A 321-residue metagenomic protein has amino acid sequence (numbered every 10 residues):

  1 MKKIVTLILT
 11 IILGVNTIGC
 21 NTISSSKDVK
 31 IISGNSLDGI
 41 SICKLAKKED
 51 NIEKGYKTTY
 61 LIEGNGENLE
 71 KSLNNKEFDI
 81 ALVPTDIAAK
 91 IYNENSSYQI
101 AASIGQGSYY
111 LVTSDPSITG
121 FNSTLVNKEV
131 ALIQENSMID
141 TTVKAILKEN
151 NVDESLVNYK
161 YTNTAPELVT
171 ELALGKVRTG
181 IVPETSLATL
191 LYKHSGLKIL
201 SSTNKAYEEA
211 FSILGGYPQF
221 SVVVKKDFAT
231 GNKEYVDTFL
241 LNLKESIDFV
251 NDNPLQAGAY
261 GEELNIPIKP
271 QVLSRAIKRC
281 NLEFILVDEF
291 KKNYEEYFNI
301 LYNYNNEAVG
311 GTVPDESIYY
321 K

Functional and structural regions predicted by a protein language model:
M1-I4, I8: Positively charged n-region of N-terminal signal peptides that target proteins for export
I12-T17, L301: Hydrophobic core
S25-V152, Y159-K160, R178, E184 (+1 more regions): Short, glycine-/small- and polar/acidic-enriched structural segments that line small-molecule recognition paths
D50-Y56, N127, K205-G215, L282-F290: Short, solvent-exposed loop/beta-turn-alpha elements that line the ligand-binding surface or hinge of extracytoplasmic
D86-I87, E167-Y260: Pocket-lining segment of extracytoplasmic ligand-binding domains
A229-Y304: Secondary-structure end/capping motifs
E295-K321: Conserved C-terminal helix/tail region of periplasmic/extracytoplasmic solute-binding proteins
